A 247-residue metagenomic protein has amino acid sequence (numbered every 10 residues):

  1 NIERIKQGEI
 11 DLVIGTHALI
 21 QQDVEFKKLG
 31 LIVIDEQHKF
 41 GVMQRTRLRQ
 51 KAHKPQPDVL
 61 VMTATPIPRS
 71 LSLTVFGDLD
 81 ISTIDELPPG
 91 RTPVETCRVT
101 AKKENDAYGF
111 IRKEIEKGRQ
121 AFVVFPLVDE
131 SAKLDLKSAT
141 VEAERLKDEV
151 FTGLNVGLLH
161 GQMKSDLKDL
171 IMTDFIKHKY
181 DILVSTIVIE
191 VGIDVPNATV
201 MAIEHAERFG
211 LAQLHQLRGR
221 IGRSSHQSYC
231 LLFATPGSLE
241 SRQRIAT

Functional and structural regions predicted by a protein language model:
N1-A246: Inter-lobe coupling/hinge segments of SF2-like helicase ATPases
